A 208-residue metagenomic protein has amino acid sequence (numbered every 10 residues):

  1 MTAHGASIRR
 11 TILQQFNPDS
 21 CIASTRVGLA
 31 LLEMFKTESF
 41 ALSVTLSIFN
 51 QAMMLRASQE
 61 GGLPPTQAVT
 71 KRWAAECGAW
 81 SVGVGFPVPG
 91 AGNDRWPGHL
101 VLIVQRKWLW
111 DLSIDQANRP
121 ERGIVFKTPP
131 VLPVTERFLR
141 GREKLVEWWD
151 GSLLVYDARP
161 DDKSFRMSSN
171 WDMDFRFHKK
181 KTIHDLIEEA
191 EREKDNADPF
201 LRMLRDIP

Functional and structural regions predicted by a protein language model:
M1-P208: A structural boundary/capping signal
